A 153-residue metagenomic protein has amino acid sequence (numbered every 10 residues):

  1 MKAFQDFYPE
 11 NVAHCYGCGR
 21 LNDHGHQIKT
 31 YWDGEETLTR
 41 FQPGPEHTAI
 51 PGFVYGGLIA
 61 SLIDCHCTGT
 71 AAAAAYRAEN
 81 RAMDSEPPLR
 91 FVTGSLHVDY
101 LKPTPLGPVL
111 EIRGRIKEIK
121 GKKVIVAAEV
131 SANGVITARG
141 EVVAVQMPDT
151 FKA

Functional and structural regions predicted by a protein language model:
M1-I50: Non-catalytic linker/capping segments at the edges of enzyme domains
M1-P9, K102-A153: HotDog/MaoC-like acyl-thioester-processing domains
N11, H26, E35-T37, G56 (+4 more regions): A generic structural signal for short beta-strands and their flanking turns/coil linkers
Q27-K29, D99, R113-R115: Short, surface-exposed charged micro-motifs
L38-A74: A conserved, well-ordered hydrophobic junction motif at loop->secondary-structure transitions
F41-P43, Y100, Q146: Hydrophobic residues in beta-strands and at strand termini
T70-E111: Hydrophobic beta-strand-centered segment that forms part of the acyl-chain substrate-binding groove
